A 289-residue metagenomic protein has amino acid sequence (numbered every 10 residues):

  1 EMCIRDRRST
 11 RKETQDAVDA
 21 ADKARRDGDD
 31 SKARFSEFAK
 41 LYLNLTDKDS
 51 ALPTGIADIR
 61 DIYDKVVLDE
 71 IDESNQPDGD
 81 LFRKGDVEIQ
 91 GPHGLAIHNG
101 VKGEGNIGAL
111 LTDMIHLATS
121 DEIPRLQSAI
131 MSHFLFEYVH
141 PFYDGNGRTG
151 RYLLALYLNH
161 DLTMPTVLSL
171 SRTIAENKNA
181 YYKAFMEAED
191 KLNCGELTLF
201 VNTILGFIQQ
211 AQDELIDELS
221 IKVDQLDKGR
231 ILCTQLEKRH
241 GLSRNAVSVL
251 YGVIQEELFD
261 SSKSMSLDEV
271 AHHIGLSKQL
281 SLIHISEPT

Functional and structural regions predicted by a protein language model:
E1, R5-S286: FIC/Doc superfamily catalytic core
